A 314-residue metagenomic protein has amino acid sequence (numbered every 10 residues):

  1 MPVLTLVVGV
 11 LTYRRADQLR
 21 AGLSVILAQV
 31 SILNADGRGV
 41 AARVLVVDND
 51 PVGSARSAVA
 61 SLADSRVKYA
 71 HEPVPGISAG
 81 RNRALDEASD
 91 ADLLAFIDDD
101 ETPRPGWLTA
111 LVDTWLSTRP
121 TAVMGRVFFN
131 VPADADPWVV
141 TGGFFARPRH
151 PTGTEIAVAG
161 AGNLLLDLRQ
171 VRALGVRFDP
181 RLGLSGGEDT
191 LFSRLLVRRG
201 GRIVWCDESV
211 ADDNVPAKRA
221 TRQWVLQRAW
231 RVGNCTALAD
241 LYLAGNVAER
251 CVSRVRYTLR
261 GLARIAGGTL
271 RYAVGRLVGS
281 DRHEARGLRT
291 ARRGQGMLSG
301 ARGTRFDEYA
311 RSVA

Functional and structural regions predicted by a protein language model:
R15-N34: Short, well-formed alpha-helical segments that are part of the catalytic scaffolds of diverse glycosyltransferases
L45-A58, E101: A conserved acidic beta->alpha catalytic loop
E72-S89: Glycine-rich, basic loop-to-helix element that forms the pyrophosphate-binding segment of sugar-nucleotide handling
L93-L94: Short aromatic/hydrophobic "clamp" motif used to bind/position activated sugar donors
G106-P137: Conserved donor NDP-sugar-binding/catalytic core segment of glycosyltransferases
G125-R126, V140-A157: Short, flexible, basic/aromatic active-site loop/helix in glycosyltransferases
G183-R194: Acidic donor-binding loop at a coil-to-helix junction in glycosyltransferase catalytic cores that engages
Q227-R231, N246-A314: Non-catalytic, C-terminal membrane-associated alpha-helical segments of glycosyltransferases
